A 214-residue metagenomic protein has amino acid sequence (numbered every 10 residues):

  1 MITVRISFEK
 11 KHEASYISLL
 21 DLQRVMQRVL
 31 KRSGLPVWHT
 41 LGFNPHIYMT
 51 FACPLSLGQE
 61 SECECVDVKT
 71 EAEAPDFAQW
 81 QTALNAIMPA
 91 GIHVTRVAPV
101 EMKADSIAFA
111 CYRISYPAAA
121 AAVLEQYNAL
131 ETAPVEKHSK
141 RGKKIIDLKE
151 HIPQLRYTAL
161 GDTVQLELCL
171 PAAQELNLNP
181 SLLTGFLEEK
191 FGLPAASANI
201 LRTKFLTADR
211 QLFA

Functional and structural regions predicted by a protein language model:
I2, A14-V37: N-terminal ordered "arm"
F8-K10, V68-A74, I114-A119, L168-A172: Short beta-strand-to-loop capping motifs
S15-L20, A74-A78, Q174-L178: Ordered, soluble secondary-structure elements with a strong preference for glycine-centered loop motifs and nearby
W38-V68, E101-K103: Short, charge-patterned binding micro-sites
S61-R113: Ordered, amphipathic secondary-structure segments that act as subunit-interaction surfaces in large macromolecular
A78-M88, V123-T132, L182-T184: Short amphipathic alpha-helices in soluble, non-transmembrane regions that often serve as interface/regulatory elements
A104-A120, I152-Q154, T207-A214: Short, low-order "capping/linker" segments at domain edges
T132-A214: Core RNA-modification/binding signature centered on pseudouridine synthases
